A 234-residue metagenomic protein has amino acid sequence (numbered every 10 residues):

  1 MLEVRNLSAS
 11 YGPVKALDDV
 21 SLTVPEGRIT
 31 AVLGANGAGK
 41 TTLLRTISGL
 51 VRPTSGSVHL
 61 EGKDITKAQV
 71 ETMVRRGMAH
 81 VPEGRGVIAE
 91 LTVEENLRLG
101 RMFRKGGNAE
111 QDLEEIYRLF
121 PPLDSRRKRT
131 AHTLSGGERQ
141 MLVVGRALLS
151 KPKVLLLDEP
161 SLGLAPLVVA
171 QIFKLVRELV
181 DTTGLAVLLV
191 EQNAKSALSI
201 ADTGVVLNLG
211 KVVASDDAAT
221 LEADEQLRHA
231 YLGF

Functional and structural regions predicted by a protein language model:
G12, T30, A68, V93-Q111 (+3 more regions): ABC-type ATPase nucleotide-binding domains, specifically the catalytic core motifs of the NBD
L33-A35: The feature captures the beta-strand-to-loop junction immediately N-terminal to the Walker
S48: Helix-to-loop junction immediately C-terminal to a conserved catalytic motif
R52, D64-G84, A89, A109 (+3 more regions): ABC ATPase NBD coupling module
T130-L134: Conserved ABC ATPase signature
A147-L148: ABC ATPase C-loop
A170-G184: Helical segment within the ABC ATPase nucleotide-binding domain
